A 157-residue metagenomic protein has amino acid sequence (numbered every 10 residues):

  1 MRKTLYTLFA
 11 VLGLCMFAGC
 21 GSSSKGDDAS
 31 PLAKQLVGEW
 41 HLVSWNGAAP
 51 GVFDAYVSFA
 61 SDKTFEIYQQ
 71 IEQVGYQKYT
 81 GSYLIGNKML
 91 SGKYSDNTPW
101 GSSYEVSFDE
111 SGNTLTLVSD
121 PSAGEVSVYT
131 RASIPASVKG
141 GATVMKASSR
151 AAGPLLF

Functional and structural regions predicted by a protein language model:
M1-T4: Positively charged n-region of N-terminal signal peptides that target proteins for export
Y6-L12: Sec-dependent N-terminal signal peptides
C15-G19: C-terminal motif of bacterial Sec signal peptides marking the signal peptidase cleavage site
G21-K78, M89-F157: Lipid interaction determinants
